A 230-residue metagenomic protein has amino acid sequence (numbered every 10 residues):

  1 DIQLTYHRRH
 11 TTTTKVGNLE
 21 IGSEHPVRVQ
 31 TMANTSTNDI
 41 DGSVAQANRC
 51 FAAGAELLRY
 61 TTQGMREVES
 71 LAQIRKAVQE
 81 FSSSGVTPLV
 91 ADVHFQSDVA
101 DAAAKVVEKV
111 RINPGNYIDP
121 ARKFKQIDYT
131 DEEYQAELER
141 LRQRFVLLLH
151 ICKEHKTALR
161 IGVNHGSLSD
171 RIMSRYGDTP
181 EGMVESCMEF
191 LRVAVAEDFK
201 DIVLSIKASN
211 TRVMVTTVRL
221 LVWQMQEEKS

Functional and structural regions predicted by a protein language model:
D1-M32, V146-H155: N-terminal amphipathic alpha-helix/helix-capping segment at the start of soluble metabolic enzymes
H7, V16, S23-G42, T61 (+2 more regions): Active-site mouth loops of central-metabolism enzymes
T13, G17, I40-C50, A100 (+4 more regions): Structured alpha-helical segments in the cores of large, soluble enzyme domains
V27-A33, L58-Y60, T87-V93, V110-I112 (+3 more regions): Hydrophobic faces of well-ordered beta-strands that scaffold small-molecule active sites in alpha/beta enzyme cores
N34, A52-V78, P114-A136, I202-T211: Glycine-rich, proline-tolerant flexible connector loops at the mouths of alpha/beta enzymes
M65-A91, E139-K156, E185, E189 (+1 more regions): Alpha-helix-loop-beta-strand connector modules within alpha/beta enzyme cores
S84-F124, D131-L148: Hydrophobic or amphipathic alpha-helical targeting/insertion segments
D128-F145, I172-S230: Catalytic alpha/beta core domains of metabolic enzymes, predominantly
